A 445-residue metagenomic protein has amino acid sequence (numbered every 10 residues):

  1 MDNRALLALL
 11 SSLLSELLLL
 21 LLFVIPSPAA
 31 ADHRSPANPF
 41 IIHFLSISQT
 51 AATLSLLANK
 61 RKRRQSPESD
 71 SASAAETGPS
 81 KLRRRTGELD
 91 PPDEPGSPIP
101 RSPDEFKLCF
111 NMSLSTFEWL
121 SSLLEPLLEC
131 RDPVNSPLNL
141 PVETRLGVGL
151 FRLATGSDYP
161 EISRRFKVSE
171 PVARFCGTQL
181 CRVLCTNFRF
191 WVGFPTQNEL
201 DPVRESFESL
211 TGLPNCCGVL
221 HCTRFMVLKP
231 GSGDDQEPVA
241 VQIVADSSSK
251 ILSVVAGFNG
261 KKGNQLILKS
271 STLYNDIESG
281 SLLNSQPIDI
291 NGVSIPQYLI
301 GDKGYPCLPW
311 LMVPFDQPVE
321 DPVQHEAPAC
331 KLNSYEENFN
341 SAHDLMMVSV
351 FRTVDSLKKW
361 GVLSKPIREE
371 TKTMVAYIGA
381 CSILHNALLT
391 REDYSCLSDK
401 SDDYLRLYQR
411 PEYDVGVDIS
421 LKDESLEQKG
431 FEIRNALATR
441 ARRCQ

Functional and structural regions predicted by a protein language model:
M1-Q445: Short, polybasic Lys/Arg-rich linear motifs in disordered N-terminal/cytosolic regions
